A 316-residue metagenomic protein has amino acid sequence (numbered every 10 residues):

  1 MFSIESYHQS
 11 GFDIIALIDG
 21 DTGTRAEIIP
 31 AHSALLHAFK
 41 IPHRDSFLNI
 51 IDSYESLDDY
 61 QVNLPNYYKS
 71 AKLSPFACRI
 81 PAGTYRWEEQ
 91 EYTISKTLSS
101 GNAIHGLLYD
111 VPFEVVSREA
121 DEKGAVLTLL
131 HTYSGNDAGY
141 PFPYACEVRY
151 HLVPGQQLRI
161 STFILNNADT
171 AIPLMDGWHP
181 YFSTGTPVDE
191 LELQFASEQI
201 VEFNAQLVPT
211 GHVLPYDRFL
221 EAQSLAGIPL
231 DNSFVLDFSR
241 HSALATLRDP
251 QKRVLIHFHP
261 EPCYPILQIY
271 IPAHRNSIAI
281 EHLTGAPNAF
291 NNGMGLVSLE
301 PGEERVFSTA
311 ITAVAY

Functional and structural regions predicted by a protein language model:
M1-K96, R240-P262, E303-A315: Beta-strand-rich N-terminal accessory domains
M1-Q9, R86, Q90-E91, S95-P154: Extended, loop-rich substrate-binding clefts of extracytoplasmic carbohydrate-active enzymes
I14-A16, R25-E27, V126-L130, E147-R149 (+5 more regions): Beta-strand secondary-structure signal
L17-D19, R25-P30, F39, H43 (+2 more regions): Acidic, contiguous internal or C-terminal segments within carbohydrate-active enzymes that form a structured patch used
G83-R86, H179-Y181, S277-L283, S308: Active-site scaffold segments
I94, A171-P173, P180-H257, E261: Active-site/ligand-binding surface loops and adjacent short beta/alpha elements that line catalytic pockets across
N102-R118, E221, L225-M294: Acidic/His-leaning functional-site neighborhoods
V148-R149, M294-L299: Beta-strand-rich interaction surfaces with strong enrichment in secreted/lumenal proteins
